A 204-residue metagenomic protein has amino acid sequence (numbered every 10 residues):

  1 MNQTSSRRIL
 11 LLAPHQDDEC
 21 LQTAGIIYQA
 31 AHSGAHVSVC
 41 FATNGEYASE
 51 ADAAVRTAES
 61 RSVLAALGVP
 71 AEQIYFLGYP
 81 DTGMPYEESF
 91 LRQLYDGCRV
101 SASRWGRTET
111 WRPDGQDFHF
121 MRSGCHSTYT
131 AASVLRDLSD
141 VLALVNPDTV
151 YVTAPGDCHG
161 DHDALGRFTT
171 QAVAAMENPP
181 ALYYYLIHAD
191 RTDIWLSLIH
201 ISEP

Functional and structural regions predicted by a protein language model:
M1-V145, R167-P180, H188: Active-site rim/loop-helix segments in enzyme catalytic domains that contact anionic ligands
H15, E19, H159, H200: Histidine-centered divalent metal-coordination motifs
Y47-A51, C158-G160, I194: A generic structural signal for short coil/turn motifs at secondary-structure boundaries
S49, T153-G156, S202: Active-site rim elements
Y86, H162-A164, W195-L196: A short secondary-structure junction signal
L138-D157, H162: Proline-aspartate-enriched helix->loop->beta-strand connector
Y184-W195: Active-site-adjacent pocket scaffolds in enzyme catalytic domains
S197-P204: Residue-level detector of conserved catalytic or cofactor/ligand-binding positions in enzyme active sites
